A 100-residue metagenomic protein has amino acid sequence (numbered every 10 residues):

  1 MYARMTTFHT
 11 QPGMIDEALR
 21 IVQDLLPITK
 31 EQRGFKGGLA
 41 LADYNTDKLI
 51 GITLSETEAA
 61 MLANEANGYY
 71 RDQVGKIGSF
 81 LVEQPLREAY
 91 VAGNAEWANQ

Functional and structural regions predicted by a protein language model:
Y2, H9, K36-T46, G75-Q100: Glycine-rich beta-strand-turn "strand-cap" elements at beta-sheet edges
H9-R20: Short, surface-exposed ligand-recognition loops at beta-strand->loop->(often short) alpha-helix junctions that present
Q11-G13, D43, E56-E58: Short coil/turn motifs at secondary-structure junctions
M14-D16, A59-M61, A95-W97: Residue-level signal for secondary-structure boundary sites
P27-K36, L54-E88: An amphipathic, aromatic/His-enriched active-site/gating alpha helix that lines ligand/cofactor pockets
